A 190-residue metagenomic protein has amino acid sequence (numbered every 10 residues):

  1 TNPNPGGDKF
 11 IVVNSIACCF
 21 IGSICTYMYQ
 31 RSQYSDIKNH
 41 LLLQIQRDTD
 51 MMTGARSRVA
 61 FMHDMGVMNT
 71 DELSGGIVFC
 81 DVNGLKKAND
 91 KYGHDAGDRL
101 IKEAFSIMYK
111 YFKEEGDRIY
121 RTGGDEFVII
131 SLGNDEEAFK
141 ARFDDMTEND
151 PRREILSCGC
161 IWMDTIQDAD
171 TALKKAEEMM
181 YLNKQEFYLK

Functional and structural regions predicted by a protein language model:
T1-S35: Membrane-embedded alpha-helical segments, specifically the hydrophobic cores of selected transmembrane helices
I16-S23, H40-Q46, H63-E72: Juxtamembrane/interfacial segments around transmembrane helices
K38-R58, M62, F79, K87: Amphipathic HAMP/coiled-coil signal-transducing linker helices that couple sensory inputs to cytosolic output domains
S57-G76, N83-K113, Y120-G124, V128-I129 (+4 more regions): Conserved long alpha-helical elements within nucleotide-processing catalytic cores of c-di-GMP signaling and class III
H94, K140, D144-E148, I161-K190: Catalytic-core segments of nucleotide cyclases and related cyclic-nucleotide turnover enzymes
K110-Y111, E115, A141-I155: Short catalytic/binding micro-motifs of nucleotide second-messenger systems
I129-N134, W162-D164: Short beta-strand-to-loop capping motifs
